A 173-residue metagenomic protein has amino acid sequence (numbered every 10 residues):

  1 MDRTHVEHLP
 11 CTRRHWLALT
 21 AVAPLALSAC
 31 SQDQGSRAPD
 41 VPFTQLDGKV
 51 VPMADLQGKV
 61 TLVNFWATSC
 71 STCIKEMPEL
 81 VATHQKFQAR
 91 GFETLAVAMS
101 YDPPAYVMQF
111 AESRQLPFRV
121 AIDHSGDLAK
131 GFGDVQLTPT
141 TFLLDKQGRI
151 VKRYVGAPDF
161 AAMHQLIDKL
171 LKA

Functional and structural regions predicted by a protein language model:
M1-L27: N-terminal secretory signal peptides
C30-M53: N-terminal "domain-start" segment that seeds a small globular fold
A38-P39, T61, T138-P139: Short loop/turn microsegments at loop-to-beta-strand junctions
A54-C70: Short active-site neighborhood of thiol/selenol oxidoreductases, capturing the structured segment around
L62-N64, A96-A98, F142-L143: Hydrophobic beta-strand core positions in alpha/beta domains
I74-R114, H124-K130: Structural microenvironment flanking redox-active thiols in thiol-disulfide oxidoreductases
E112-L116, H124-D168: Thiol/disulfide oxidoreductase modules built on the thioredoxin-like
